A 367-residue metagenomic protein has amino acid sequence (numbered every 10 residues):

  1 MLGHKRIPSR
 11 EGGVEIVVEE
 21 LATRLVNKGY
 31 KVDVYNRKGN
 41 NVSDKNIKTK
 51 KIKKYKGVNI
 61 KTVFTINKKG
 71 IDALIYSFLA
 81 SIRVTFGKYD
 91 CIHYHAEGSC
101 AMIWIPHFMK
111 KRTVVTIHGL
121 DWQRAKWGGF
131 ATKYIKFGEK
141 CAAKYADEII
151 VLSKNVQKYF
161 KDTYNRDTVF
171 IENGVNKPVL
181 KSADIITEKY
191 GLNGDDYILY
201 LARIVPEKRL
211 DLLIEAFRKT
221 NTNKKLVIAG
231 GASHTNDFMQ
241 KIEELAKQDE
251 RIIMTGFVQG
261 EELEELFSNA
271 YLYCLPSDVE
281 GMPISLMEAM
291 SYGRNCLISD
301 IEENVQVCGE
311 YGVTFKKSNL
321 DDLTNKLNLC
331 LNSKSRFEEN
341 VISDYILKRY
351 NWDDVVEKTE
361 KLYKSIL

Functional and structural regions predicted by a protein language model:
L2, G191-N221, V227: Conserved donor-binding/catalytic core segment of Leloir-type glycosyltransferases
K45-I52, K225-R251, E262: Short, structured helix-loop element that forms part of the nucleotide-activated donor/catalytic region
I82, F108, T132-I149, I242: Membrane-proximal helix-turn-helix segments that form the acceptor-binding/catalytic region of lipid-linked
Y94-S99: Short His-centered aromatic/hydrophobic patch
F257-V258, E265-A270: Short alpha-helical donor nucleotide-sugar binding micro-motif in glycosyltransferases
D278: Aromatic "clamp/platform" in nucleotide-sugar-dependent glycosyltransferases that forms part of the donor/acceptor
S291, N295-I298: Short hydrophobic beta-strand element within catalytic cores of glycosyltransferases and related nucleotide-activated
I298, V313-D321, N328-S335: Conserved acidic donor-binding segment of nucleotide-sugar-dependent glycosyltransferases
